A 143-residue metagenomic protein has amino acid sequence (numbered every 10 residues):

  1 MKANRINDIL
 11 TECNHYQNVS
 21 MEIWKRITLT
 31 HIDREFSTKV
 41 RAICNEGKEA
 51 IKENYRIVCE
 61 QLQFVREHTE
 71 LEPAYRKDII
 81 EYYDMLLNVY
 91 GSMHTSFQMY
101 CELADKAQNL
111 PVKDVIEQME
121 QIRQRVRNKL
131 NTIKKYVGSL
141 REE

Functional and structural regions predicted by a protein language model:
M1-E12, C44-N45, A74-L86: Short, charge/polar-rich alpha-helical segments
M1-S37, M99-E143: C-terminal amphipathic alpha-helix
N18-K25, E53-Q63, D84, N88-G91 (+1 more regions): Generic structural signal for well-ordered, non-membrane alpha-helices
I27-T30, V58, V65, E72 (+4 more regions): Amphipathic alpha-helical coiled-coil oligomerization segments
K39-V58: Short, well-structured hydrophobic secondary-structure segments
K48, I79, Y83-L86, M119 (+1 more regions): Short amphipathic alpha-helical coiled-coil/interface segments
E53-Y83, V137-E143: Short, solvent-exposed, charged loop/turn and helix-capping segments that join or cap alpha-helices on peripheral
T69-K113: Long, amphipathic, charge-rich alpha-helical segments that form helical bundles/coiled-coils
